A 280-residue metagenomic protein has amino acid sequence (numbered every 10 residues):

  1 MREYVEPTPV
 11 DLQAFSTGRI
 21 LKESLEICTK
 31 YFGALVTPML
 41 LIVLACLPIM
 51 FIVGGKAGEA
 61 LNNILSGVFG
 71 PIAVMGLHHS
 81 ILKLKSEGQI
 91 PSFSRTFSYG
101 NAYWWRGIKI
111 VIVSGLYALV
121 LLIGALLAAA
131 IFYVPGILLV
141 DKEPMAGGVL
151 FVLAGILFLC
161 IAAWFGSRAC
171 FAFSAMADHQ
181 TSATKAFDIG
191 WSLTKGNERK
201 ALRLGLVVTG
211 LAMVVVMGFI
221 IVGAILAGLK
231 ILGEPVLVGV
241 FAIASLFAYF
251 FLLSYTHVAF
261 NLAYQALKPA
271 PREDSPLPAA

Functional and structural regions predicted by a protein language model:
M1-L12, S66-I90, I161, F165-A183 (+2 more regions): Juxtamembrane transition segments at transmembrane-helix termini in multipass membrane proteins
Y4, Y31, Y99, Y103-W105 (+6 more regions): Sequence-level detector for tyrosine residue identity
E6, L119, V140-D141, A266: Intrinsically disordered, low-complexity regions enriched in small/polar residues
L12-A45, F93-V120, I161-V216, A279-A280: Interfacial aromatic "cap" segments that immediately flank transmembrane helices in multipass membrane proteins
I42-G70, L122-A162, M213-L253: Membrane-helix interface segments in multi-pass membrane proteins
C46-I110: N-terminal hydrophobic targeting segments
